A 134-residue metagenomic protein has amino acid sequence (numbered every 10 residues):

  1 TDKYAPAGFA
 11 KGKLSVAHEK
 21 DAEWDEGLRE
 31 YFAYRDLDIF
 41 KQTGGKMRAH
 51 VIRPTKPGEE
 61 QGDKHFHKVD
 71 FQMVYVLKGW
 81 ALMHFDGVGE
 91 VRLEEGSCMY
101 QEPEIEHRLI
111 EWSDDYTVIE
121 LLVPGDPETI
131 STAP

Functional and structural regions predicted by a protein language model:
T1, A49-H50, C98-Y100, S113-I130: A short hydrophobic beta-strand segment most commonly corresponding to one strand of the jelly-roll/cupin
T1-K56, I130-P134: A short, N-terminal "cap"/entry segment at the start of jelly-roll beta-barrel domains of the cupin/DSBH fold
Q42-G44, V88, D114-D115: Short strand-connecting beta-turns/loops that link adjacent beta-strands
V51-T55, F66-M83, L121-P124: Short, conserved beta-strand element in jelly-roll/cupin
P57, R108, P124-D126: Short coil/turn motifs at secondary-structure junctions
E60-K68, F85, V91, I110-E111: Short histidine-centered beta-strand/loop micro-motifs that create catalytic or ligand/metal-coordination sites
W80-L82, E106, D115: Structural motif
G87-I105: Short acidic-glycine-tyrosine-enriched beta hairpin
